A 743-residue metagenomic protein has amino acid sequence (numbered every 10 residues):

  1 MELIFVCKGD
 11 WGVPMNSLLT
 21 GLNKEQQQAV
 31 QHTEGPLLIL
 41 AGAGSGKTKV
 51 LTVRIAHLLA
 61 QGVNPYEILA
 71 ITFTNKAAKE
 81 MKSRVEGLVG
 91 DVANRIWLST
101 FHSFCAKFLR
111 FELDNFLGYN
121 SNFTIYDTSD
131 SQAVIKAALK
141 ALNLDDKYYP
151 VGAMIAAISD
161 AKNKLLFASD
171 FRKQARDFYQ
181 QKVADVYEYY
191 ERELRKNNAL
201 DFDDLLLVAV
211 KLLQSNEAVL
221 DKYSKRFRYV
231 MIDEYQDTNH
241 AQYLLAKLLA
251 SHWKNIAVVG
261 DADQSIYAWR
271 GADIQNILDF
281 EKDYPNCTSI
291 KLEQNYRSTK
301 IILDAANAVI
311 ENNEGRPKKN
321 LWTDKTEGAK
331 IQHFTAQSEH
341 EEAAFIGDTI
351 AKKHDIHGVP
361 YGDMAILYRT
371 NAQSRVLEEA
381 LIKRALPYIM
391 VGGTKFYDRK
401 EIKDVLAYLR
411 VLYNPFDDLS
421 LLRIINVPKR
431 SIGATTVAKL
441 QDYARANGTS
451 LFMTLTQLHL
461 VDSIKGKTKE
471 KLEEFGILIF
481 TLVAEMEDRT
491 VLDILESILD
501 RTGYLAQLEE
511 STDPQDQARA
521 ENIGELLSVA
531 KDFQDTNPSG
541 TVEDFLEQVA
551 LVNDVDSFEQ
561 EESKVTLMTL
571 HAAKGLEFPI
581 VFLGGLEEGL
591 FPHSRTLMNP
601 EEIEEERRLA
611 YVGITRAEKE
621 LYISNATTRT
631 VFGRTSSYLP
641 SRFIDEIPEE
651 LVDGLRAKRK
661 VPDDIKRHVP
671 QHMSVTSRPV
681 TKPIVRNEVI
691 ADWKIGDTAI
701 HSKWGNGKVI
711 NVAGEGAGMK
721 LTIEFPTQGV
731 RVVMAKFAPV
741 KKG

Functional and structural regions predicted by a protein language model:
E2-S121, I125, Q132, N197 (+3 more regions): P-loop NTPase Walker
I4-F5, W11, L18-L19, L51 (+6 more regions): Conserved RecA-like helicase ATPase core segment that couples NTP binding/hydrolysis to strand translocation
T20-Q31, G35-I39, V50, L69-A70 (+6 more regions): Conserved helicase NTPase motor core
T33, A93-I96, N115-D204, F227 (+3 more regions): ATP-hydrolysis module of ASCE/P-loop NTPase motor domains, specifically the Walker B Asp-Glu catalytic pair
G35, V63-E67, V92-R95, H252-N255 (+9 more regions): Short glycine-/polar-rich loops that comprise or flank the Walker A/P-loop and associated switch/sensor motifs
A43-L51, P285-T288, Q294-P387, R410-N414 (+4 more regions): Helicase P-loop NTPase motor core
K173-R176, P360, S374-L386, R399 (+2 more regions): Conserved helicase C-terminal RecA-like lobe
R445, G585-V732, F737-G743: C-terminal accessory regions
